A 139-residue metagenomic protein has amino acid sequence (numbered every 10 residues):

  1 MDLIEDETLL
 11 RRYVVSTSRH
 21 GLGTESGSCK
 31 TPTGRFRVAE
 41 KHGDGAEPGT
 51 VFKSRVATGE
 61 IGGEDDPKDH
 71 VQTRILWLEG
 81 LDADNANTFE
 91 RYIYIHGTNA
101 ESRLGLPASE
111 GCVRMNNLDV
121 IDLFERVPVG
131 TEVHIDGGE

Functional and structural regions predicted by a protein language model:
D2-I4, A39, E79, H96: Beta-strand residues in well-ordered beta-sheet regions across diverse protein folds
D2-S26, T33, D136-E139: Intrinsically disordered, low-complexity, Pro/Ser/Thr/Asn/Gly/Ala-rich spacer/linker segments adjacent to signal
D6, G43-E47: Short, conserved beta-turn/loop elements at beta-strand boundaries and strand-helix junctions
R11-Y13, F36, R91-I93: Short beta-strand segments
V14-S16, R37, W77: Generic structural detector for well-ordered beta-strands
E25-S28, A46-E139: Exported/periplasmic cell-wall-interacting domains
G34, V38, H42: PIN/NYN-family metal-dependent endoribonuclease catalytic core
